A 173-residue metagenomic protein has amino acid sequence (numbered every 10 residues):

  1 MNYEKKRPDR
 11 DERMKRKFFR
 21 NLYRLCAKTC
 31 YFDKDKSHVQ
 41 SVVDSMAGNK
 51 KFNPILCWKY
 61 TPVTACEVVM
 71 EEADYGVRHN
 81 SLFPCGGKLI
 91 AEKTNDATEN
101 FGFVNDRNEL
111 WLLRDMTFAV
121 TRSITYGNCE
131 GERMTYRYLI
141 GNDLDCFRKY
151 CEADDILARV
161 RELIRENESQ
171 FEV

Functional and structural regions predicted by a protein language model:
N2-R24: Basic, mixed-charge low-complexity alpha-helical segments
P8, M14-R16, H38-Q40, N100 (+2 more regions): N-terminal compositionally biased or targeting/leader segments
D9, N21-L22, C26-T29, E130-V173: Mixed-charge, Lys/Arg-enriched low-complexity segments
M14, D35-H38, E152-I156: Short amphipathic alpha-helical segments
K36-H38, V77, E168, E172: Intrinsically disordered, low-complexity regions enriched for glutamine and histidine
V39-R148: Acidic, low-complexity, intrinsically disordered interaction modules
